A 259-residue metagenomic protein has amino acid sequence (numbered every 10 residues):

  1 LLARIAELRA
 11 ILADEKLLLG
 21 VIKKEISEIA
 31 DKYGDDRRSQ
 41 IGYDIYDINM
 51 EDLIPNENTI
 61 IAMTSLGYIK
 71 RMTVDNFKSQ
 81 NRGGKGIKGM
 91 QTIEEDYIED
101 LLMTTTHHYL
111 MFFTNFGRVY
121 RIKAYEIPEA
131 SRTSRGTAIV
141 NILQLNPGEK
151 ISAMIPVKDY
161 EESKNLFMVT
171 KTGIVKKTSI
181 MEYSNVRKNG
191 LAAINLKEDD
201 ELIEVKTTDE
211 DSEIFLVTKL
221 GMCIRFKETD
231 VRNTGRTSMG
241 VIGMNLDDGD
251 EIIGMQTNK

Functional and structural regions predicted by a protein language model:
L1-K259: C-terminal interaction appendages of subunits in large macromolecular complexes
